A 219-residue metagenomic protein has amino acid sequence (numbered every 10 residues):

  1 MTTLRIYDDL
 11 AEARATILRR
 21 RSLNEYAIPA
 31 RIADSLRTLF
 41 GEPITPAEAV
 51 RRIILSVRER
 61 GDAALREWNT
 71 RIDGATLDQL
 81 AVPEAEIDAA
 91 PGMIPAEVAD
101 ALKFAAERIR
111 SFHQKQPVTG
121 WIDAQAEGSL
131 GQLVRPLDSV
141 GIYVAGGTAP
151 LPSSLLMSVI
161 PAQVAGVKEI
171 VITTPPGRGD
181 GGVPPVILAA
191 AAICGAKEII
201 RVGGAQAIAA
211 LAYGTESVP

Functional and structural regions predicted by a protein language model:
M1-L137: N-terminal Rossmann-like NAD(P)+-binding subdomain of aldehyde/semialdehyde dehydrogenases
R31-I32, V144, I193-E198: Short, basic, glycine/proline-bearing loop/turn elements
R71, P176-G177, A205: Conserved beta-strand edge residues that scaffold enzyme active sites
E107-R110, Q114, L156, I160 (+2 more regions): A broadly conserved amphipathic alpha-helix scaffold signal in soluble, globular proteins
W121-A189: Conserved small-residue-rich beta-alpha loop and adjacent elements that most often cradle the phosphate/pyrophosphate
G195-P219: Conserved NAD(P)+-binding/catalytic subdomain of aldehyde/semialdehyde dehydrogenases
